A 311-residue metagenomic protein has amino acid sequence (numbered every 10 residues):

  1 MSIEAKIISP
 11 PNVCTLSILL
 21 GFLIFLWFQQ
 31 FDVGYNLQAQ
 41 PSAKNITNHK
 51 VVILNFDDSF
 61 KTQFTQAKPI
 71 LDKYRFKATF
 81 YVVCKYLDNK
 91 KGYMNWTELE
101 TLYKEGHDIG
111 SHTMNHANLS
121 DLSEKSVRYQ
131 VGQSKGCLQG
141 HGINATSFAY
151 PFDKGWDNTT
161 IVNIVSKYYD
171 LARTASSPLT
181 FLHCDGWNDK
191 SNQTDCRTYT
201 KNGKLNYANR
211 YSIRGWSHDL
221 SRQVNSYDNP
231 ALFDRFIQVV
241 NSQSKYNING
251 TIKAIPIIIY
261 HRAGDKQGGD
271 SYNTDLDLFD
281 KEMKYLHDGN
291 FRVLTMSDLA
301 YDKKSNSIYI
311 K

Functional and structural regions predicted by a protein language model:
S2-I18: N-terminal Sec-pathway targeting helices
T15-W27: Hydrophobic membrane-insertion alpha-helices, especially the h-region of bacterial N-terminal signal peptides
F25-N36: Membrane-interface motif at the C-terminal end of an N-terminal transmembrane signal
L37-T65, Y260-R262: Boundary/entry segment of secreted carbohydrate-active catalytic domains
K50-V52, D72-D195, N206-D219, I252-K266 (+1 more regions): Metal-dependent polysaccharide deacetylase catalytic core of the NodB/CE4 family, i.e., the active-site-bearing domain
D58-T62, K91-L99, T274-D280: Aromatic- and glycine-enriched glycan-recognition loops and surfaces that form the carbohydrate-binding subsites
F64, N95, V127, V131 (+2 more regions): Aromatic/hydrophobic pocket-lining residues that form the small-molecule binding cavity in soluble enzyme cores
W216-L294: Catalytic grooves of carbohydrate-active enzymes
